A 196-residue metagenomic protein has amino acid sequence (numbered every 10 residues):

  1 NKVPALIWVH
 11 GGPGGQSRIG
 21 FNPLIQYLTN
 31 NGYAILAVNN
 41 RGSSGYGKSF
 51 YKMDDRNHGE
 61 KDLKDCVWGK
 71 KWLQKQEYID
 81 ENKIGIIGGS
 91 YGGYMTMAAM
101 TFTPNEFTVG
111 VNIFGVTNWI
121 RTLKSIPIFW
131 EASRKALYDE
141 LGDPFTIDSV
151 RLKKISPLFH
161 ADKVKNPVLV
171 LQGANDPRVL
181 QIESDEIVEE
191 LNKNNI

Functional and structural regions predicted by a protein language model:
K2, N22, N31, V164-K165: Short loop/turn elements that form and flank the Walker-type P-loop nucleotide-binding site in RecA-like NTPase cores
K2-G12: Short beta-strand element of the alpha/beta-hydrolase
V3, Y33, F107-T108: Short beta-strand segments enriched for Tyr within beta-sheet-rich domains, predominantly fibronectin type III
I7-V9, L28, I35, F50 (+1 more regions): Conserved hydrophobic/aromatic pocket- or pore-lining residues that grip, position, or stack substrates in active sites
W8, G20-P23, F102, E186: Alpha-helical transmission elements in cytosolic ATPase-linked domains
G14, Y33, I126-F129: Hydrophobic helix-coil surface modules that form long, contiguous segments used for peptide/substrate interaction
I19-N39, N192: Short amphipathic alpha-helix adjacent to the substrate-entry channel of hydrolases
V38-I196: Active-site-proximal cap/loop segments of hydrolase catalytic domains
